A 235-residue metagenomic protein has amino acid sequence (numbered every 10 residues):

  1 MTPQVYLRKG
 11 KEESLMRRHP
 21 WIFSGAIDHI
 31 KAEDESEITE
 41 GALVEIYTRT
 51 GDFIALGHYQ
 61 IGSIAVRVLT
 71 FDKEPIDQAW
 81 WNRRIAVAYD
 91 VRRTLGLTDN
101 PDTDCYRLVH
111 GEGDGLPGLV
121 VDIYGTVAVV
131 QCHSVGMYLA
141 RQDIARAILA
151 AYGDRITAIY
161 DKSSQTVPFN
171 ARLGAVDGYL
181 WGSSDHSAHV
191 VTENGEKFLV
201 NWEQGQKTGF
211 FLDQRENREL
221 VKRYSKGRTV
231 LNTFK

Functional and structural regions predicted by a protein language model:
M1-G125, R228: Non-catalytic accessory regions of SAM-dependent methyltransferases
D77-R84, G136-I144: Short amphipathic alpha-helical segments
V109-D122, Y138-F211, E219: Non-catalytic substrate-recognition/targeting regions of SAM-dependent transferases
G125-M137: A short interface-forming secondary-structure element
T126, F198, N217, F234: Conserved hydrophobic/aromatic pocket- or pore-lining residues that grip, position, or stack substrates in active sites
K226-F234: Conserved class I S-adenosyl-L-methionine
